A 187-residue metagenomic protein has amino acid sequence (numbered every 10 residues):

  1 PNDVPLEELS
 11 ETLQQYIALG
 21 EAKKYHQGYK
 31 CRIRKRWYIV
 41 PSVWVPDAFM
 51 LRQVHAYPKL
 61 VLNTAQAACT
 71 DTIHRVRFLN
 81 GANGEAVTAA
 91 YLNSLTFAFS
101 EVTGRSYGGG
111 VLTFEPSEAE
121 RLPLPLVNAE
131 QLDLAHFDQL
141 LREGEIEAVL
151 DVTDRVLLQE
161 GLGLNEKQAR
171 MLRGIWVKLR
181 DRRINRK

Functional and structural regions predicted by a protein language model:
P1-Q131, A135-Q139: Polybasic, glycine- and aromatic-enriched phosphate-binding surface used to engage nucleic acids
T12, L124, N128-K187: Non-catalytic DNA-recognition/assembly elements of restriction-modification systems
